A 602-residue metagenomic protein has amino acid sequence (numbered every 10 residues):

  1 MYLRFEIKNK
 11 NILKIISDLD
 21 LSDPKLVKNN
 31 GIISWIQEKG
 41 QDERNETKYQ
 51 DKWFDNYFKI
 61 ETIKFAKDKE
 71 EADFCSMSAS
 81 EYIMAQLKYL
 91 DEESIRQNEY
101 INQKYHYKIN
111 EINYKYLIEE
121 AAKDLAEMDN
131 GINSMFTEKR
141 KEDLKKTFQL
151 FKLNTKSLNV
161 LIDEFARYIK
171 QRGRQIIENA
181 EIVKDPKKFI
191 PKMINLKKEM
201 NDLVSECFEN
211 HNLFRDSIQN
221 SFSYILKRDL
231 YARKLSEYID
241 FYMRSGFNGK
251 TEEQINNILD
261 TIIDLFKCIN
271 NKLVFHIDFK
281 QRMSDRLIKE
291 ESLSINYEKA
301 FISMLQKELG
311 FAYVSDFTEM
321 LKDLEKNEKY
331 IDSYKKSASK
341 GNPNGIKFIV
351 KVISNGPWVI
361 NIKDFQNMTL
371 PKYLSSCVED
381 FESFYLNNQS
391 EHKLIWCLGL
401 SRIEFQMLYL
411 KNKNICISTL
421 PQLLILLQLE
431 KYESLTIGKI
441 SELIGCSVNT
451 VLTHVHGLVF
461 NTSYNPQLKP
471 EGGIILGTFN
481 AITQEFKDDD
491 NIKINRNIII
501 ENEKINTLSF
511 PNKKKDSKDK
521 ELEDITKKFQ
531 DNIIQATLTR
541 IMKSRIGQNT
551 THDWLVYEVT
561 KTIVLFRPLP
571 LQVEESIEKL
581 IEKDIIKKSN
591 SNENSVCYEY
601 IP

Functional and structural regions predicted by a protein language model:
M1-P602: Eukaryotic scaffold/interaction segments
